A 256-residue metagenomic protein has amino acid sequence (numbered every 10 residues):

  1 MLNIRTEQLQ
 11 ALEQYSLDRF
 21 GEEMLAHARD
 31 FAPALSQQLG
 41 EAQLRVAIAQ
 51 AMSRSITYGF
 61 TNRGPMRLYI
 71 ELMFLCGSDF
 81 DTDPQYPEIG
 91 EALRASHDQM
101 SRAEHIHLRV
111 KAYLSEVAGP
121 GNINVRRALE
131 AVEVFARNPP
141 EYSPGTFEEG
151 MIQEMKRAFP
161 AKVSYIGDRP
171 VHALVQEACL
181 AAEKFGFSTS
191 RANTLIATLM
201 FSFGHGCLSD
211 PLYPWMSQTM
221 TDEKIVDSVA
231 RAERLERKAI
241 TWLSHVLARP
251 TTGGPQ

Functional and structural regions predicted by a protein language model:
M1-Y69, M73, D79-Q256: A contiguous, surface-oriented mixed alpha/beta subdomain in the mid-to-C-terminal portion of proteins that forms
